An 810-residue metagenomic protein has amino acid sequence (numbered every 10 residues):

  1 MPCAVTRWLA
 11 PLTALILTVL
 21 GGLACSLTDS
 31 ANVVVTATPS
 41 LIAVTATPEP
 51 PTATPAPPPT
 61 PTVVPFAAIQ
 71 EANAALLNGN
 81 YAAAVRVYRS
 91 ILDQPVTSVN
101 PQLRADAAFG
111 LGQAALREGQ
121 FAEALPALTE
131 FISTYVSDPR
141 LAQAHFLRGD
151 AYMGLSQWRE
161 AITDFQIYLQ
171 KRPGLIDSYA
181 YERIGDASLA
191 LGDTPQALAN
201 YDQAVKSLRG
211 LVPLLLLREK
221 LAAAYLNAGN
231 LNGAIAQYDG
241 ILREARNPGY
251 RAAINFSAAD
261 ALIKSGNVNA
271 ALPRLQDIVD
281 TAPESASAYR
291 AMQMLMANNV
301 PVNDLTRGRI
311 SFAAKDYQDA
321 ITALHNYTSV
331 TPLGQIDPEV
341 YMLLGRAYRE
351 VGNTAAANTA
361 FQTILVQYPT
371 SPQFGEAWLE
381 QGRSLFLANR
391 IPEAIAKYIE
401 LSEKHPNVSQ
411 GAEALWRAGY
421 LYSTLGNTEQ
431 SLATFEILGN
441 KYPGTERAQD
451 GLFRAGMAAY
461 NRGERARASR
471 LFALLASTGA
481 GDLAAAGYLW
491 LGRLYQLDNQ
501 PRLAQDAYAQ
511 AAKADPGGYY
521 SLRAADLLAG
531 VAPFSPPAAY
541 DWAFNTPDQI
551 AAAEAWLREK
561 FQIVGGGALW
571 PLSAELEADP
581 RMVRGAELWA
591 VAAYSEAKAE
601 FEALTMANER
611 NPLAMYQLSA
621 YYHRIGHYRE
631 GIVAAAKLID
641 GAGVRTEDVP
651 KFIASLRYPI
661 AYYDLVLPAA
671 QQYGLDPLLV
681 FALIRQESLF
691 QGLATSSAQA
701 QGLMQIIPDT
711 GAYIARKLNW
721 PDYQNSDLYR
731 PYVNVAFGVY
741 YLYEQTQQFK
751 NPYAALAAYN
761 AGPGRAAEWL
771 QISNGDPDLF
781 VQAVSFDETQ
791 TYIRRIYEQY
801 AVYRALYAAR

Functional and structural regions predicted by a protein language model:
P2-L12: Bacterial N-terminal signal peptides that target proteins for export
T13-G22: Bacterial N-terminal signal peptides
A24-Q686, F690-A698, M704, I714-K717 (+4 more regions): Acidic, polar-rich low-complexity tracts and alpha-helical solenoid repeat scaffolds
Q505-A511, Y520, A620-Y621, L703 (+2 more regions): Catalytic and substrate-binding regions of cell-wall glycan-acting enzymes that process beta-1,4-linked
Y723-V733: A short, structured beta-strand-centered segment in the mid-to-C-terminal lobe of catalytic cores from group-transfer
E744-F749: Hydrophobic alpha-helical bundle architecture
